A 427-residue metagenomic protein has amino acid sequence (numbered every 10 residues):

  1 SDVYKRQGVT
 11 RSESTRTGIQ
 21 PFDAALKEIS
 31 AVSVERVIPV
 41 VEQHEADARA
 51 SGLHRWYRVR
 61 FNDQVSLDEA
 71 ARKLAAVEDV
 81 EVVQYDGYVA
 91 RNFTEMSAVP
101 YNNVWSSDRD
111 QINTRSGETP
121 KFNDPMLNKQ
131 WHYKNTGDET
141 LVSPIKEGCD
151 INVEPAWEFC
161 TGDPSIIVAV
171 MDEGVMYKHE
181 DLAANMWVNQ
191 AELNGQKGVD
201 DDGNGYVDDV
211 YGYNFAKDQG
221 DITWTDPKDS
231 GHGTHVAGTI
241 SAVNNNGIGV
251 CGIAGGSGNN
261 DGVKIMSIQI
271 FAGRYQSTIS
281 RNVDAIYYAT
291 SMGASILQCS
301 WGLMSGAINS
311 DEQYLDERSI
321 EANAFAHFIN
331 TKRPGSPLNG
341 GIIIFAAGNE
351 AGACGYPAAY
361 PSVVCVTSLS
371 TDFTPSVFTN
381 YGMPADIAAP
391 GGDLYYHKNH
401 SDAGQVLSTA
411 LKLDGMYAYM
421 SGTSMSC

Functional and structural regions predicted by a protein language model:
V3-Y4: Short, small-residue-biased leader/transition segments that mark boundaries at the very start of proteins
Q7-T10, R16, F22-A25, A70-V77: Short amphipathic alpha-helices in soluble, non-transmembrane regions that often serve as interface/regulatory elements
V34, V59, V80-V83, A156 (+6 more regions): Generic structural signal for small/hydrophobic residues in well-ordered secondary structure, especially within
V40-E42, D63-S66, G87-N92, E173-Y177 (+9 more regions): Solvent-exposed loop/turn segments at secondary-structure junctions within structured extracellular/periplasmic domains
Q43-R58, R72-I167, V175-D181, N185 (+3 more regions): Protease zymogen maturation seam
R49-L53, A75-A76, F159-P164, S257-D261 (+6 more regions): Extracellular/periplasmic catalytic domains that process cell-envelope and extracellular macromolecules
E154, I166, E173, N194-K197 (+8 more regions): Subtilisin-like peptidase catalytic core
G355-C427: Extracellular S/T/G-rich loop segment that most often corresponds to the catalytic His/Ser-adjacent loop
